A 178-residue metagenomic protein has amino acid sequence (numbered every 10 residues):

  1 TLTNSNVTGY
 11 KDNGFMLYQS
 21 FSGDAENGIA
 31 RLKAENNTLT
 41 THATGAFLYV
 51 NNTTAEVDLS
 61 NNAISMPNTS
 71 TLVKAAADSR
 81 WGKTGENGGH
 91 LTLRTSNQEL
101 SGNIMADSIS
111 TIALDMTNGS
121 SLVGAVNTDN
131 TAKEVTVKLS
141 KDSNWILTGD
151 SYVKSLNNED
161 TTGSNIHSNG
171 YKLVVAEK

Functional and structural regions predicted by a protein language model:
T1-D12, Q19-H42, V50-N68, A77-S101 (+3 more regions): Surface-exposed loop/turn motifs in large extracellular/passenger domains
V7, Y152, Y171-L173: Residue-level signature for short turns and capping positions that connect secondary-structure elements
K74: Aromatic-rich beta-strand patches that line glycan-recognition/binding surfaces of extracellular proteins
G124, N169-K178: Extracellular, surface-exposed repeat architectures
N127-V137, L147-N158, A176-E177: Surface-exposed loop/turn positions within long extracellular repeat scaffolds, especially the passenger domains
S140-D142, D150, Y171: Short, loop-centered acidic/histidine patches that primarily coordinate divalent metals
T148-G149, N165-H167: Membrane-proximal interfacial segments on either side of biological membranes
